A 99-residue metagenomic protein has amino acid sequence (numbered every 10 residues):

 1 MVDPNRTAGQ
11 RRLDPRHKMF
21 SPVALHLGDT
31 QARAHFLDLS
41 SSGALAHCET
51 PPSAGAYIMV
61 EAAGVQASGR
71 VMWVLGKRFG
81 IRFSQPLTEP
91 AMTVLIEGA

Functional and structural regions predicted by a protein language model:
M1-A99: Structured alpha-helical
